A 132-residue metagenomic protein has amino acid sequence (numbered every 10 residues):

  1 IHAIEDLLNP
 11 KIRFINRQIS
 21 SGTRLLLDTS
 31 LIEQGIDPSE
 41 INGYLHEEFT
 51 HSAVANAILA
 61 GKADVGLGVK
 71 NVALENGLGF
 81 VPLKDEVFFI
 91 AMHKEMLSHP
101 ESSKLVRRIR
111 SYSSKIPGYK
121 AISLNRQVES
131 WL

Functional and structural regions predicted by a protein language model:
H2, K11-R13, Y112-L132: N-terminal hydrophobic or amphipathic helices and topogenic motifs
H2-A3, A53-V54: Short acidic active-site motifs
E5-L27: Short loop->beta-strand "edge-of-pocket" segments that line small-molecule binding or catalytic clefts across diverse
I32-D37: Short helix-loop-beta junction
P38-T50: Short beta-strand-to-loop elements that line the ligand-binding cleft of bilobed periplasmic-binding protein-like
A55-K84: A ligand-binding cleft/hinge motif common to bilobed small-molecule-binding domains
L78-R107, I122-L132: Periplasmic-binding protein-like
